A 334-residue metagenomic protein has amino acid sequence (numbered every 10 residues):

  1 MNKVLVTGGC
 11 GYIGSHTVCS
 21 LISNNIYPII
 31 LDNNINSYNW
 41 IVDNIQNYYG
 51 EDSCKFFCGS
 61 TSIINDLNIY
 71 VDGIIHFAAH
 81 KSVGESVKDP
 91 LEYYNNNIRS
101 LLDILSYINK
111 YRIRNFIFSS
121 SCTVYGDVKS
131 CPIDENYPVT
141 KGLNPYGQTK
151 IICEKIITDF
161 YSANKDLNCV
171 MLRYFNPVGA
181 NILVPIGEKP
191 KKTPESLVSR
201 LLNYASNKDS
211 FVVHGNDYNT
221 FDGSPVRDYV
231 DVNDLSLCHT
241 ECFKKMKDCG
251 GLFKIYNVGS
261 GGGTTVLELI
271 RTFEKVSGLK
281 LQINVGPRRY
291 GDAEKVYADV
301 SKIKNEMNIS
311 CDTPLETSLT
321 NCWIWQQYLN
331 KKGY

Functional and structural regions predicted by a protein language model:
M1-A180: N-terminal Rossmann-like NAD(P)+-binding domain of SDR-like oxidoreductases, especially those catalyzing
N39, N176-S196, N207-R227: Short, flexible, glycine-rich and Lys/Arg-enriched loop motifs at helix boundaries that contact anionic partners
D43, T158, S199, R271 (+1 more regions): Active-site phosphate/pyrophosphate- and oxyanion-stabilizing loops and adjacent acidic/basic residues in soluble
Y94, L143-I151, G187-S199, D228-Y229: Short-chain dehydrogenase/reductase
I104, I157, L201, I303-K304: Structural element of the ATP-grasp superfamily
C131-T140, V184, T220, V300-K302: Short glycine/proline- and charge-enriched loop/turn segments that cap or connect secondary-structure elements
N203-Y334: C-terminal substrate-binding subdomain of Rossmann-fold SDR/epimerase-dehydratase oxidoreductases
